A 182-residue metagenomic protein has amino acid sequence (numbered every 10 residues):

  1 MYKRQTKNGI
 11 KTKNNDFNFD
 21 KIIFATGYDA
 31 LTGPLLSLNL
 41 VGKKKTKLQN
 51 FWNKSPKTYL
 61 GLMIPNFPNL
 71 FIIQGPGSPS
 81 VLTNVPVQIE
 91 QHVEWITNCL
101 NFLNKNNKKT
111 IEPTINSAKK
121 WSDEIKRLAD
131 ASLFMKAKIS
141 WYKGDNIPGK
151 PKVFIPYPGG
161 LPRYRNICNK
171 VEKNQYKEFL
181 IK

Functional and structural regions predicted by a protein language model:
M1-Q5: Conserved small/polar residues in nucleotide/adenosyl-binding loops
G9-K11, N39: Residue-level detector of beta-strand face positions
I10, F17-D29: Short hydrophobic core segments
N14-N15, K44-K47, N107: Detector for glycine-centered tight turns/loop "hinges" at secondary-structure junctions
N15-D16, M63: Structural alpha-helical scaffold elements that stabilize or flank donor/cofactor-binding regions in carbohydrate
F17, T46, K54-K57, I115-K119: FAD-dinucleotide binding site
D29-S78: Glycine-rich loop(s) and the adjacent beta-strand/alpha-helix scaffold that form part
T58, N69-K182: C-terminal, flexible cofactor-proximal segment of oxidoreductases
